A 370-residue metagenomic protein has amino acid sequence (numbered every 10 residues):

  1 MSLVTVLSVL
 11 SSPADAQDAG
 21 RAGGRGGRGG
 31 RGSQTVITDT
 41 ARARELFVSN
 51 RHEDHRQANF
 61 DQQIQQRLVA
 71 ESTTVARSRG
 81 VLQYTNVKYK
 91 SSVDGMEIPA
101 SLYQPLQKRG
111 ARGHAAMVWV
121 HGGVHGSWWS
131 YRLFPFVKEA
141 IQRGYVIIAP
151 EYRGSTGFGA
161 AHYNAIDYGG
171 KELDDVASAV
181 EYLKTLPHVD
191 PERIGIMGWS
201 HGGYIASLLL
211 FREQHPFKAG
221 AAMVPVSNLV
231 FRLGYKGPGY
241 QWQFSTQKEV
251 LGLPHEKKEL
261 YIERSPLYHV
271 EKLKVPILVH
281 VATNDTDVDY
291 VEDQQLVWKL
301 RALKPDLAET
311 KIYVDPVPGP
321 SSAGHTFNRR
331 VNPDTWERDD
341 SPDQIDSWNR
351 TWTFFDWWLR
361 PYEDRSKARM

Functional and structural regions predicted by a protein language model:
G27-L106, Q142: Non-catalytic accessory segments flanking enzyme active sites
A76-P99, Y103-E192, M197-S200, G234 (+2 more regions): Cap/lid segment of the alpha/beta-hydrolase catalytic domain
I196-G198, M223, H280: Short beta-strand immediately N-terminal to the catalytic nucleophile in serine-hydrolase-like folds
G203-H215: Short glycine-enriched nucleophile-adjacent loop and the immediately C-terminal alpha-helix near the catalytic center
A219, P225-H269, V275: Mobile cap/lid helix-loop segments that gate and shape the active-site cleft of serine hydrolases
L273, V279-V281, D285: Short beta-strand/loop motif that positions the catalytic acidic residue of the alpha/beta-hydrolase fold
T286-Q295: Conserved alpha/beta-hydrolase "acid-adjacent" motif
Q294, P305-M370: C-terminal catalytic histidine-bearing segment of alpha/beta-hydrolase fold enzymes
